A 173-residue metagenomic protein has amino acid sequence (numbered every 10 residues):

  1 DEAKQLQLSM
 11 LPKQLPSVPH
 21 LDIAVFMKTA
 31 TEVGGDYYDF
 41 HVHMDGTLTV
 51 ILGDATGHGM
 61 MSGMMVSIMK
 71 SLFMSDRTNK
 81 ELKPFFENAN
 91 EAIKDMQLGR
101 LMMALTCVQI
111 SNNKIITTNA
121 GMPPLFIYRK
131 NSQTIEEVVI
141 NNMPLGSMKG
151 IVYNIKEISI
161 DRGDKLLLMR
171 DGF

Functional and structural regions predicted by a protein language model:
D1-L167: … and, occasionally, acidic/histidine-rich disordered N-termini of signaling adaptors
R170: Short acidic/histidine-rich active-site segments
F173: Short acidic/polar inter-strand loop motif in beta-rich domains
